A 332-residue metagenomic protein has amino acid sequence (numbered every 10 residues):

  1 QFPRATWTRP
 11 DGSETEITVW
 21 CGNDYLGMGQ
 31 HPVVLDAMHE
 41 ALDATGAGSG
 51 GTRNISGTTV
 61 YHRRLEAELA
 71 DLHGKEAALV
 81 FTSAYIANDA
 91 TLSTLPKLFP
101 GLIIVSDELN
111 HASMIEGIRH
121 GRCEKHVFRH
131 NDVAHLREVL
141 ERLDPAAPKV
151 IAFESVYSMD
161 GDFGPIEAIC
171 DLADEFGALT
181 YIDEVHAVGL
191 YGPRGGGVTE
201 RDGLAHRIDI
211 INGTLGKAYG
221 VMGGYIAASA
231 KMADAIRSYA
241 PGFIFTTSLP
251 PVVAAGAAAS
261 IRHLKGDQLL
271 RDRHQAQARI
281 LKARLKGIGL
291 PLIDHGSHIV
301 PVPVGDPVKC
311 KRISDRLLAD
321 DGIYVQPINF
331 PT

Functional and structural regions predicted by a protein language model:
Q1-A47, A178: N-terminal "arm"/small-domain region of PLP-dependent enzymes with the aminotransferase-like
D24, H126, H130-I182: Active-site phosphate-binding strand-loop segment of PLP-dependent enzymes
L35-S83: Conserved N-terminal alpha-helix of the aminotransferase class I/II PLP-enzyme fold
S83, V105-G121: Substrate-binding/gating loop at the entrance of the active-site cleft, primarily in PLP-dependent aminotransferase-like
T91-A112: Conserved PLP-anchoring active-site segment centered on the Schiff-base-forming lysine
R194, E200-A235: Active-site PLP attachment segment
S248-D267, R273, Q277, K286-P291: Structural motif of enzymes handling amino- and sulfur-group chemistry
D272-L281, K286-G322: Conserved PLP-binding catalytic core of the aspartate aminotransferase-like
